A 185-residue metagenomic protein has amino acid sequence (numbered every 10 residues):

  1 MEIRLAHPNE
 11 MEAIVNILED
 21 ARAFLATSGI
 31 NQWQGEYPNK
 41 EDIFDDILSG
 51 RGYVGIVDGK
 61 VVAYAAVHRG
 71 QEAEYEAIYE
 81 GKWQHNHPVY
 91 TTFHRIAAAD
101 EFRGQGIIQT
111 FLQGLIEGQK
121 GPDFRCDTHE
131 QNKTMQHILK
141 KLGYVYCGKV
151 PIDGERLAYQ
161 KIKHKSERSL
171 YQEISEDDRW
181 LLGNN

Functional and structural regions predicted by a protein language model:
E2-N16: A short beta-loop-alpha structural element at the N-terminal edge of CoA-dependent acyl/N-acetyltransferase catalytic
A23-D42: Conserved GNAT-fold acetyl-CoA-binding loop/helix
S49-H68: Conserved beta-hairpin
A66-A97, R103: Conserved acyl-donor/pantetheine-binding loop and adjacent beta-alpha core of acyl/acetyltransferases and related
A98, G104-E117, H137, K141: Conserved acetyl-CoA-binding loop-helix of GNAT-fold acetyltransferases
L112, G118-E130: Conserved GNAT acetyl-CoA-binding A-motif
E130-G148: Conserved active-site alpha-helix within GNAT-family acetyltransferase domains
L142, I152-N185: C-terminal "cap" of GNAT-fold acetyltransferases
